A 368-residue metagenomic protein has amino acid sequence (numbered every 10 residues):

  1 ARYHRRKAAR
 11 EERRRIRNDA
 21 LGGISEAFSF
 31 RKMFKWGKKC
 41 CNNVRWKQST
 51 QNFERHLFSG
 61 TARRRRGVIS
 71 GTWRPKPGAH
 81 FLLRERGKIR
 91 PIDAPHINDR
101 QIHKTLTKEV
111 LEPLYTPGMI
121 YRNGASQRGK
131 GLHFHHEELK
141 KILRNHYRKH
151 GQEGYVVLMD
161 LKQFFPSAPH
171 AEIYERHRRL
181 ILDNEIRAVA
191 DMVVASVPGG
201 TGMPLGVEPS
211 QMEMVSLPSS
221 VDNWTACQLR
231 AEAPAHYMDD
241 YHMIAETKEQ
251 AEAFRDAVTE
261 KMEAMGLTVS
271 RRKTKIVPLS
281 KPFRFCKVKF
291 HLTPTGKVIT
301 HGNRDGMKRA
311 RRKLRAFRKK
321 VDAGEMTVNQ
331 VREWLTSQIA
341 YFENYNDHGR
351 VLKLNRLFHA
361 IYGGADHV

Functional and structural regions predicted by a protein language model:
A1-A62, V368: Non-catalytic, polymerase-adjacent accessory regions of viral genome-replication enzymes
A1-A8, P95, R100, K104 (+6 more regions): Right-hand nucleic-acid polymerase module
A20-G23, T107-P169: Active-site-proximal segment of RNA-dependent polymerases
R64-I69, F254-M265: Inter-domain linker/hinge segments that demarcate the starts of reverse transcriptase and RNase H-type modules
R66-K88, D183-V197: Reverse-transcriptase-like RNA-dependent polymerase core
L82-L83, L106, L139, D239 (+1 more regions): Mobile genetic element proteins and their domesticated derivatives, centered on retroelements and DNA transposons
I89-I120, G199-C227: Conserved pre-motif C helix in the palm subdomain of viral-like polymerases
E137-M238, H242-A257, K261, V277 (+3 more regions): Conserved polymerase palm-domain catalytic core
